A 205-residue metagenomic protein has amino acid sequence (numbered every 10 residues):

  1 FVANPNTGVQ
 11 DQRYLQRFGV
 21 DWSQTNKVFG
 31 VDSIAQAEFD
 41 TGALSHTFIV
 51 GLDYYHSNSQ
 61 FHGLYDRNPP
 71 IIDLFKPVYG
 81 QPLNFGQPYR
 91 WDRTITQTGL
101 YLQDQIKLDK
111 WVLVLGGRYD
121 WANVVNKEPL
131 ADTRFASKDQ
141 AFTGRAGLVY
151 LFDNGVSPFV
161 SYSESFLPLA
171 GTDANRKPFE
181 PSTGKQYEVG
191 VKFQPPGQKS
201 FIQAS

Functional and structural regions predicted by a protein language model:
F1-H56, F201: Outer-membrane beta-barrel domain signature, strongest for Gram-negative TonB-dependent receptors and also present
F1-P5, Y14-Q16, Y54-P70, V124-P129 (+2 more regions): Outer-membrane beta-barrel and related beta-rich outer-membrane complex signature in Gram-negative bacteria
V2-R13, F61-R90, F135, K185: Surface-exposed loop/turn segments flanking beta-strands in extracellular/periplasmic regions
D11-D21, G80-P88, E128-D132, A170-N175: Extracytoplasmic loops and strand-loop junctions of Gram-negative outer membrane beta-barrel proteins
R13-R17, P70-N84, R145-V149, E188-P196 (+1 more regions): Short, surface-exposed, charge-dense and proline/glycine-enriched linear segments
N26, S45-I49, D53-Y55, W91-S205: Structural signature of Gram-negative outer-membrane beta-barrels, strongest in the C-terminal barrel of TonB-dependent
D40, I72-K76, G80, L167 (+1 more regions): Generic, ordered loop/turn and secondary-structure boundary motif
